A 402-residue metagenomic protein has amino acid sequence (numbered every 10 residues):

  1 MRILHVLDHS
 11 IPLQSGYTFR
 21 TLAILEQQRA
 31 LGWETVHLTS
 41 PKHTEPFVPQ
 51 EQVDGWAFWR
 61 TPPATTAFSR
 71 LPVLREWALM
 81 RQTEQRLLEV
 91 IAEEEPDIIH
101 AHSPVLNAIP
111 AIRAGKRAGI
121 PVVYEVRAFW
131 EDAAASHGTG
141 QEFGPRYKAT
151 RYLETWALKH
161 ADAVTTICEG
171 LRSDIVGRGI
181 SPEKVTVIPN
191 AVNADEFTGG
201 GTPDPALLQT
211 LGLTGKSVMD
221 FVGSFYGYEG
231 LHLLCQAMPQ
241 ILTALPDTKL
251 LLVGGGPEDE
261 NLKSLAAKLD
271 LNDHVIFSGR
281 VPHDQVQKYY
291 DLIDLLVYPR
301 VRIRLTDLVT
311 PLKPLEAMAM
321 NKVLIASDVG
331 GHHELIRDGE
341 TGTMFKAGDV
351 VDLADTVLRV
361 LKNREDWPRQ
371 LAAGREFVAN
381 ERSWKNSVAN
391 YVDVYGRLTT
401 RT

Functional and structural regions predicted by a protein language model:
M1-P62, I241, T402: N-terminal subdomain of nucleotide-sugar transferases
L4-V6, L213-M238: Conserved donor-binding/catalytic core segment of Leloir-type glycosyltransferases
E94-I98, D162, H274, Y290-D307 (+1 more regions): Acidic donor-binding loop of glycosyltransferase active sites
G170, A191: Carbohydrate-associated surface elements
E260-Q287: Nucleotide-activated donor-binding/catalytic signature segment of Leloir-type glycosyltransferases, i.e., the conserved
Y298, E316-A319, V323-A326, I336 (+1 more regions): Short hydrophobic beta-strand element within catalytic cores of glycosyltransferases and related nucleotide-activated
D338-G339, T343-V350, R359-E365: Conserved acidic donor-binding segment of nucleotide-sugar-dependent glycosyltransferases
D352, R359, D366-E381, D393: A short, well-ordered alpha-helix in the C-terminal region of glycosyltransferases
